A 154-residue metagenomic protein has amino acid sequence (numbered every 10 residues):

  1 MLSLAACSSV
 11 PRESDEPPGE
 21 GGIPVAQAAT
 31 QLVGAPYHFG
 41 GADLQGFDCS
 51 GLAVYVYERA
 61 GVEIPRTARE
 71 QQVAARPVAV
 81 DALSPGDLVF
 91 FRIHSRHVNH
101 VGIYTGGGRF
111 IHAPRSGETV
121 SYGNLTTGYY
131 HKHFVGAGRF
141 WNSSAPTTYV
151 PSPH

Functional and structural regions predicted by a protein language model:
S3-A6: C-terminal motif of bacterial Sec signal peptides marking the signal peptidase cleavage site
S8-E20, Q27, P77, V98 (+1 more regions): Aromatic- and glycine-rich peptidoglycan recognition patches
G22-T30, S50-V54, L83, N99 (+1 more regions): Extracytoplasmic/secreted envelope proteins and their assembly/folding machinery, especially bacterial periplasmic
V25, Q31-L32, V56-R59, T105 (+1 more regions): Short alpha-helical scaffold segments that flank and stabilize functional sites
A35-P85: Catalytic cysteine-centered active-site loop
G86-L88, G108: Structural motif
